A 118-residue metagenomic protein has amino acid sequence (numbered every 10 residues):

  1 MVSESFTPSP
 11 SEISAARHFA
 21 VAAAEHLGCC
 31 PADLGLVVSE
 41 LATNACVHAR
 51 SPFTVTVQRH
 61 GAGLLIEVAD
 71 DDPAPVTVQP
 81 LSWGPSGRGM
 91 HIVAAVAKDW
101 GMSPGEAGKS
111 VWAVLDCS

Functional and structural regions predicted by a protein language model:
M1-S3, C46-S118: Conserved beta-strand-loop-beta-strand hairpin that lines the nucleotide-binding pocket of ATP/GTP-utilizing enzymes
S3-A15: STAS-typified acidic loop motif
S5-P8, H26, P85: Pocket-edge positions in alpha/beta enzyme catalytic cores
S14-S39: Conserved short strand/loop->alpha-helix "switch" segment adjacent to the catalytic nucleotide/phosphoryl-transfer site
H26, C30, N44-A45, S103: Histidine kinase transmitter module recognition
